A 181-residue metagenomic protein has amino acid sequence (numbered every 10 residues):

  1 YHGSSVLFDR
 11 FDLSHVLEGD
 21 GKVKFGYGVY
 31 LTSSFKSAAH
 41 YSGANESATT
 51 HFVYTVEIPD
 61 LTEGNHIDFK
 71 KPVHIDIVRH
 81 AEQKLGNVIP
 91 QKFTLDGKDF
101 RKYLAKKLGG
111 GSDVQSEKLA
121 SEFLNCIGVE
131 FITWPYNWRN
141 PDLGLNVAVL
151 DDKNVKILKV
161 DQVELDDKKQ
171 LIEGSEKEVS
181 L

Functional and structural regions predicted by a protein language model:
H2-L181: Active-site and NAD+-binding cores of ADP-ribose-processing enzymes
